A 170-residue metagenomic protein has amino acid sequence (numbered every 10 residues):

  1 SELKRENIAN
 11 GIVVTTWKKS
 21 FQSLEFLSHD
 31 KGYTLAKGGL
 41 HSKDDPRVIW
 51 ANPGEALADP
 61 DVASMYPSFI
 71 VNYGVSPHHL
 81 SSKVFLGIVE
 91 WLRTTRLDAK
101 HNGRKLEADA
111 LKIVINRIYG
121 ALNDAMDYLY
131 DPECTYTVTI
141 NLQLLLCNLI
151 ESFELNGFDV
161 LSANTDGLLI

Functional and structural regions predicted by a protein language model:
S1-I170: Conserved acidic
